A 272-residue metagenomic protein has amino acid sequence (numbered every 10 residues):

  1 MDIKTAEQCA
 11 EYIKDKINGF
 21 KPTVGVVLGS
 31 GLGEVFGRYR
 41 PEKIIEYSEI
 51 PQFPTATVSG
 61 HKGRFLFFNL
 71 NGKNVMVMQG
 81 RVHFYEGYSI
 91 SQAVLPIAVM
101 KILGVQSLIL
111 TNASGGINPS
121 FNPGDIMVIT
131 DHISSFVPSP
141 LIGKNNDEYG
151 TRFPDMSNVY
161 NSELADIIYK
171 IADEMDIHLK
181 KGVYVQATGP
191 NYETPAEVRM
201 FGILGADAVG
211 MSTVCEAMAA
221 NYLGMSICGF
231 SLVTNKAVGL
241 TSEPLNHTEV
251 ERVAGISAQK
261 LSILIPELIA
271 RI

Functional and structural regions predicted by a protein language model:
M1-M156: Metabolite-binding pocket within alpha/beta catalytic cores that recognizes anionic/polar moieties
K101-G104, G202, N221: Non-catalytic positions within long, well-ordered alpha-helices that form the structural scaffold/packing of enzyme
Q106-S107, D207, S226: Short acidic/polar active-site loop segments enriched in Thr and Asp
Y149-Y160, Q186, V198, A254-S262 (+1 more regions): Polyanion-binding loop/helix "lid" in catalytic or ligand-binding cores
A165, I171-D207, I265, I272: Active-site/ligand-binding-proximal alpha/beta "capping" segment
M211-E249: Zn-dependent metallopeptidase/amidohydrolase metal-coordination segment
V238-I272: His/Asp/Glu-rich mid-to-C-terminal helical/loop segments that flank catalytic regions of hydrolases
